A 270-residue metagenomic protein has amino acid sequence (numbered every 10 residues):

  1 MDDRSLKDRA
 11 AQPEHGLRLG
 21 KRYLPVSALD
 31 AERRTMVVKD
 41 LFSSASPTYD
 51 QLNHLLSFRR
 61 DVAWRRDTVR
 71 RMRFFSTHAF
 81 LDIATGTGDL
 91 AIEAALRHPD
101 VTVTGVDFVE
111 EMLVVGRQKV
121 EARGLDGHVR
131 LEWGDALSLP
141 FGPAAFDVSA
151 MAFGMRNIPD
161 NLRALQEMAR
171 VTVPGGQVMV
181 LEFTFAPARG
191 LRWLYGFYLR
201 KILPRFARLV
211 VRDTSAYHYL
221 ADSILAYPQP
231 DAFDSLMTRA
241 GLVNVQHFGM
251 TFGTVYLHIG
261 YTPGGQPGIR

Functional and structural regions predicted by a protein language model:
D2-K39: N-terminal auxiliary segments of SAM/dcSAM-dependent transferases
T48-Q51, F58-H78, E93: Conserved alpha-helix/loop element of class I SAM-dependent methyltransferases that forms part of the SAM/SAH-binding
Y49, S149-A150: Hydrophobic beta-strand segment of the Class I
A79-S138: Class I SAM-dependent methyltransferase SAM/SAH-binding core
L137-S149: A short acidic, Gly/Pro-enriched loop at the edge of an enzyme's catalytic core that lines a small-molecule cofactor
L162-Q177: A short glycine-rich, Lys/Arg-flanked "PGG" loop and its adjoining helix->strand segment in the class I
L181-L236, A240, Q246: C-terminal alpha-helical "lid/dimerization" subdomain adjacent to the S-adenosyl-L-methionine
A240-R270: Core SAM-dependent methyltransferase catalytic element
